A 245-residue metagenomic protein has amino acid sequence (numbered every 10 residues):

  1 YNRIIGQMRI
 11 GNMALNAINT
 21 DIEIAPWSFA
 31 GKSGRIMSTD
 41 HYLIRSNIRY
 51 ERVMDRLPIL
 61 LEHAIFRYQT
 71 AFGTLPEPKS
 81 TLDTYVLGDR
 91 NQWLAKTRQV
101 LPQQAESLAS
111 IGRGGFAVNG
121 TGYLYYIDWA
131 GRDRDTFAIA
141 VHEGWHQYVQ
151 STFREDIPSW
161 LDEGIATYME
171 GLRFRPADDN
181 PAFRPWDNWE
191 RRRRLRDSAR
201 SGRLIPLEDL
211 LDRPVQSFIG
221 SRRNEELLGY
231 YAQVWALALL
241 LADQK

Functional and structural regions predicted by a protein language model:
Y1-L15, E62-H63, R67: Surface-exposed amphipathic alpha-helical segments
I5, K79-T81, E163, W235: Extracellular structured ligand-interaction cores
Q7-R9, H41, T84, A166: Short conserved aromatic/hydrophobic patches within beta-strands of well-structured domains
N16-A30: N- or domain-start disorder-to-order transition segments that initiate the globular core
A30, Q104-L124, D135, F153-K245: Acidic/His/Gly-enriched intrinsically disordered linker/tail segments that often contain short helix/coil "MoRF-like"
K32-P158, R173-P176, S217, L228: Juxtacatalytic substrate-recognition/specificity segment
